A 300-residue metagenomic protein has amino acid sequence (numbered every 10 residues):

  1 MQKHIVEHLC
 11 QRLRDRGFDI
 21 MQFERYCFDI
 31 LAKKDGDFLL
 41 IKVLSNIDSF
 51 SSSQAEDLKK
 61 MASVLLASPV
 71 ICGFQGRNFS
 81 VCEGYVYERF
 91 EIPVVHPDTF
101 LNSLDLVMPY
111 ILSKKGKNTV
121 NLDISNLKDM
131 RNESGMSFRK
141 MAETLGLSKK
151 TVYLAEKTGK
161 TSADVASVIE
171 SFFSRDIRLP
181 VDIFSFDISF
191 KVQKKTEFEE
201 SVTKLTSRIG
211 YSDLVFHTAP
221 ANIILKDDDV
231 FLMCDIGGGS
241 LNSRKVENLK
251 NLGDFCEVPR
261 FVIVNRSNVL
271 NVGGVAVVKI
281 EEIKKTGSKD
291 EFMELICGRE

Functional and structural regions predicted by a protein language model:
Q2-I5, E24, L65-S68, G73-F74 (+4 more regions): Charged, structured surface patches that assemble and position nucleic-acid processing machinery
L13, F28-L58, A67-V70, T206 (+1 more regions): Conserved catalytic cores of phosphodiester-cleaving nucleases, focusing on short active-site segments
K128-D129, R139, K150: Residues within the helices of the helix-turn-helix
R131, A142, E170: The alpha-helix within a helix-turn-helix
S137-E143: Short alpha-helical "recognition helix" segments of helix-turn-helix
L145-T161: Recognition helix of helix-turn-helix/homeodomain-like DNA-binding domains that insert into the DNA major groove
K160, D164-L179: DNA major-groove recognition helix of helix-turn-helix/homeodomain DNA-binding modules
D182-K204: Short, charged recognition helix plus adjacent turn of helix-turn-helix-like nucleic-acid-binding domains
